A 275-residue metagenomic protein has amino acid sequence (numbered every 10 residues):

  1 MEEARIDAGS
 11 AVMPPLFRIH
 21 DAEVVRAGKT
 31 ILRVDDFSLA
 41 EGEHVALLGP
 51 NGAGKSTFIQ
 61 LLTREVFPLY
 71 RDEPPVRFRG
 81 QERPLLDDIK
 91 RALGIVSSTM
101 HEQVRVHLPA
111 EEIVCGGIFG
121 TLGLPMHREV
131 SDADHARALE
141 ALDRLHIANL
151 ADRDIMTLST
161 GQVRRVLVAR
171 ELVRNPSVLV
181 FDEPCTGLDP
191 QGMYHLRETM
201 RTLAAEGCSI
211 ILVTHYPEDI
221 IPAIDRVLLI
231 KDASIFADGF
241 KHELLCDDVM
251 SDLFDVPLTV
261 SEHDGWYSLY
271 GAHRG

Functional and structural regions predicted by a protein language model:
C115, V130-L150: Conserved ABC ATPase "signature" region
E129-V130, D154-L158: Conserved ABC ATPase signature
N175: Conserved catalytic motifs of ABC-family nucleotide-binding domains
L179-E183: Catalytic Walker B motif of ABC-type/P-loop ATPase nucleotide-binding domains
T214-H215: H-loop/switch region of ABC-family ATPase nucleotide-binding domains
V227-F240: H-loop (His-switch) and adjacent beta-strand-loop-beta switch element of ABC-type ATPase nucleotide-binding domains
S251-G275: ABC ATPase nucleotide-binding domains
